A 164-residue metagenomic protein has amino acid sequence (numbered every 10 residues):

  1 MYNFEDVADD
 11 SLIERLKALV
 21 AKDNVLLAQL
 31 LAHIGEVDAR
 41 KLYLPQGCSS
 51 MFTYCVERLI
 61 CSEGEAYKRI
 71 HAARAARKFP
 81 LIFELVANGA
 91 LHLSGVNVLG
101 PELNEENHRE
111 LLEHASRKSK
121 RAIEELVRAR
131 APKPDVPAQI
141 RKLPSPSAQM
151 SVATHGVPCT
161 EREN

Functional and structural regions predicted by a protein language model:
M1-N164: Short helix-coil boundary/hinge micro-motifs
